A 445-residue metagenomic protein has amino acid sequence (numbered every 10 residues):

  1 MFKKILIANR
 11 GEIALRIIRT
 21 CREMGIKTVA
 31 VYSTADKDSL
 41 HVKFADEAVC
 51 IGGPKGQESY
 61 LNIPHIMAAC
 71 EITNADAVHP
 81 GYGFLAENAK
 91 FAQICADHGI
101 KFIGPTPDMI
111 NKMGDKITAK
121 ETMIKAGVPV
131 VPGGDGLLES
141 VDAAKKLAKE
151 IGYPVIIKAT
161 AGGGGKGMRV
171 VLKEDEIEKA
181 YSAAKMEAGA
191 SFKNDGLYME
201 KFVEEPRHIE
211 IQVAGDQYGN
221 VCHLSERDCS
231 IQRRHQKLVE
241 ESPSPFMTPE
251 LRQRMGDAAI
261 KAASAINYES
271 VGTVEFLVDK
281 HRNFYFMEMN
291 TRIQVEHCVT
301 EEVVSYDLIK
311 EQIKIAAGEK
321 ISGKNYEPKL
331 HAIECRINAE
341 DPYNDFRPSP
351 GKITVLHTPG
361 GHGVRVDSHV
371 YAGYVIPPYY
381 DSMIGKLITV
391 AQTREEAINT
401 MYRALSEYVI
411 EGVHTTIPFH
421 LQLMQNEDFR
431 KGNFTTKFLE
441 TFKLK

Functional and structural regions predicted by a protein language model:
M1-K125, L138-K146, E396: ATP-binding N-terminal substructure of ATP-dependent carboxylate-amine bond-forming enzymes
I7-E23, A48, E71-T73, G104 (+3 more regions): ATP-dependent carboxylate activation and anion-phosphoryl transfer catalytic cores that bind Mg-ATP to form
S39, E87-N88, M113, S140-D142 (+5 more regions): Short secondary-structure boundary/hinge segments and terminal tails
L40-H41, L147, G189, N325: Short secondary-structure boundary/capping segments
G133-G134: Conserved beta3 strand of the protein kinase N-lobe
K146-I156: Acidic/histidine-enriched active-site and ligand-binding environments that engage anionic O-linkages
A159: N-terminal nucleotide-binding beta1-loop-alpha1 segment
